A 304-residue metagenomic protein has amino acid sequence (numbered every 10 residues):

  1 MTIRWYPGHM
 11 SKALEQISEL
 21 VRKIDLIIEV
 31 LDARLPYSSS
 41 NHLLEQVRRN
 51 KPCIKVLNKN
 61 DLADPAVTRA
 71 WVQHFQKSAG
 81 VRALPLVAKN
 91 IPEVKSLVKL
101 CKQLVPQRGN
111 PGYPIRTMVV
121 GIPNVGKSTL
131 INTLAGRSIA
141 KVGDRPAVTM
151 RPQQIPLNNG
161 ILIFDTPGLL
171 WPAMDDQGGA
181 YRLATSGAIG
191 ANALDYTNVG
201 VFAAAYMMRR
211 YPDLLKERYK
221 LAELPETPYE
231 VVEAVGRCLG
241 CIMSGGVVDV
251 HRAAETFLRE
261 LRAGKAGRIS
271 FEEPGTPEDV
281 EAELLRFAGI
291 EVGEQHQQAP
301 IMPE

Functional and structural regions predicted by a protein language model:
M1-L26, R34-L35, S40-L43, V47-C53 (+4 more regions): Helix-rich effector regions associated with P-loop NTPase G domains
E29, K55-L57, V119: Structural beta-sheet core signal
N60-G121, I139, C241: Canonical P-loop GTPase G-domain recognition
E93, G126, L162: Short phosphate-engaging motifs
S96, L100, T129, F202 (+1 more regions): Alpha-helical scaffold segments in soluble metabolic enzymes
C101-R108, L134-S138, P146, I161 (+2 more regions): Short, well-ordered alpha-helical segments in soluble proteins
P111-G112, T133-L134, I155-P156: Solvent-exposed alpha-helices and their adjacent loops that cap or buttress functional pockets in soluble metabolic
I115-G136, A140, T166: Glycine-rich phosphate-binding P-loop
